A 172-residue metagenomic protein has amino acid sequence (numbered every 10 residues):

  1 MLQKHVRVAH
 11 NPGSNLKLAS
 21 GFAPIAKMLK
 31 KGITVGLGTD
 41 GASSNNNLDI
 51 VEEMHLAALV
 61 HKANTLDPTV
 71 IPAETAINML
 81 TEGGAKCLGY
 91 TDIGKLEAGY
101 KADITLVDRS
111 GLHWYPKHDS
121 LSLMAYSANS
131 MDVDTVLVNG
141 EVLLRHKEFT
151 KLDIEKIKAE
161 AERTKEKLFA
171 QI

Functional and structural regions predicted by a protein language model:
M1-K17, I25: Acidic, glycine-rich loop-and-beta core segments that form the ion-binding/anion-interacting portion of active sites
H5, T34, V133: Conserved catalytic motifs of the protein kinase core domain
V8, D40, G140: Residue-level signal for inorganic ion chemistry
N11, A57-L59, N139: Generic beta-structure capping elements
K17-F22, N46-L48, P116: Short, charged, surface-exposed secondary-structure boundary motifs
F22-A26, L121: Charged helix-capping and loop-helix junction motifs
A26-G111, S127-N129: His/Asp/Glu-enriched, well-ordered alpha-helical/loop segment that forms or immediately abuts the divalent-metal
L80-I172: Active-site microenvironment of metallo-dependent hydrolases
